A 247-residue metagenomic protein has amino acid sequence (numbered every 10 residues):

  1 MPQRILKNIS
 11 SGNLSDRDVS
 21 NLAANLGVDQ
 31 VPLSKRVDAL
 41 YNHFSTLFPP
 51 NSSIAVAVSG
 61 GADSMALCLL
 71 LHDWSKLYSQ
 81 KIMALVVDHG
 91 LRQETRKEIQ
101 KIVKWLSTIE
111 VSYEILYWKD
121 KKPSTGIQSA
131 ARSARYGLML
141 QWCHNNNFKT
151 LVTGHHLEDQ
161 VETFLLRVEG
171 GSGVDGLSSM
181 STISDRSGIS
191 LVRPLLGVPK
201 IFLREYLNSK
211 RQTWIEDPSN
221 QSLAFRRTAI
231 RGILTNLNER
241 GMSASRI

Functional and structural regions predicted by a protein language model:
P2-T235: Core alpha/beta nucleotide-donor-binding catalytic domains of modification enzymes
G232-R246: Conserved anion/nucleotide-ligand pocket segment
